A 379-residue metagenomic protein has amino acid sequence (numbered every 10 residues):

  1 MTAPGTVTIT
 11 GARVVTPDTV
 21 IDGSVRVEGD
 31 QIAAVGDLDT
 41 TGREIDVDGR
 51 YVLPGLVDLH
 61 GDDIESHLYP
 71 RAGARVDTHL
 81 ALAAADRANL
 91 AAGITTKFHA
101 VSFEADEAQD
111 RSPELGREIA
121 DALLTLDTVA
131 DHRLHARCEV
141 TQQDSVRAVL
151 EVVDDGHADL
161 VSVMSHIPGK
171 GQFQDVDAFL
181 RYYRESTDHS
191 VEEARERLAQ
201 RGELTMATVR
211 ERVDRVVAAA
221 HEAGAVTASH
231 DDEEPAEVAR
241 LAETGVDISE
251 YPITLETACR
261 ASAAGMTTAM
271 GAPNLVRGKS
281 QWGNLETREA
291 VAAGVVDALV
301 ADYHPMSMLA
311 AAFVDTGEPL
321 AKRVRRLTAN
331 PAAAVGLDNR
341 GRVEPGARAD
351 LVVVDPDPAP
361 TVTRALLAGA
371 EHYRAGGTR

Functional and structural regions predicted by a protein language model:
T2-V7, V14-L53: Histidine-rich, glycine-flanked metal-binding segment
A12, G29-D30, G49, G93 (+1 more regions): Glycine-centered positions in the ABC transporter ATPase nucleotide-binding domain
A12, T328-A329, V343-R379: C-terminal cap of metal-dependent C-N hydrolases
V47-E118: Metal-associated gating/positioning segment near the N- to mid-region
G55-L59, K97-H99, H132-A136, D159-V163 (+4 more regions): Hydrophobic faces of well-ordered beta-strands that scaffold small-molecule active sites in alpha/beta enzyme cores
E104-D232, D302: Metal-coordinating catalytic core of metallo-dependent amide/deamination hydrolases
D155-A158, A242-I248, A264-A269, G294-D297: Glycine-enriched alpha-helix->loop->beta-strand junction motifs that scaffold or abut catalytic
A264-N274, G278-V354: His/Asp/Glu-enriched, well-ordered alpha-helical/loop segment that forms or immediately abuts the divalent-metal
